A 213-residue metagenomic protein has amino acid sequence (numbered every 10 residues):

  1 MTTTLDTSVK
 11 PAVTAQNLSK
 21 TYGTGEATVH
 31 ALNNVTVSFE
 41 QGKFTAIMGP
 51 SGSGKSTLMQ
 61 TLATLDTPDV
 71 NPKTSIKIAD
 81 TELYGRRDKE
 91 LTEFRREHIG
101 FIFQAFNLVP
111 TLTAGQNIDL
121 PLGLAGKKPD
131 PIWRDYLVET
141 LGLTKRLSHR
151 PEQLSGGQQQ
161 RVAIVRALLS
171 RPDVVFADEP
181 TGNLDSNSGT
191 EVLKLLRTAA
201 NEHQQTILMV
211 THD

Functional and structural regions predicted by a protein language model:
T2-D6: Pre-NBD coupling/linker segments of ABC/ABC-like ATPases
P11-D213: ABC family nucleotide-binding domain
